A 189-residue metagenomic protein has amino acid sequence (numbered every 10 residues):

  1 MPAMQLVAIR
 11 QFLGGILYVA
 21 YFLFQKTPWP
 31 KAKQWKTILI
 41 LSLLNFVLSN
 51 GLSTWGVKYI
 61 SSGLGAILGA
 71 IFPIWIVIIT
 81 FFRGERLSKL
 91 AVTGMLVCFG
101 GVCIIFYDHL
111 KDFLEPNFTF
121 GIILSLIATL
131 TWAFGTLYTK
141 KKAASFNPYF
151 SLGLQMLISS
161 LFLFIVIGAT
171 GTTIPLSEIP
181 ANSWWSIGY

Functional and structural regions predicted by a protein language model:
A3, Y18, I76-F82, M95 (+1 more regions): Transmembrane alpha-helical segments that form core, pore/gating elements of small-molecule transporters/exporters
Q5-I16, N45, N50-K89, A128: Specific alpha-helical transmembrane segments that line the substrate/conduction pathway and gating interfaces
L13-K31, G100-E115, I158-S183: Membrane-interface helix-cap regions at the ends of transmembrane helices in multi-pass membrane proteins
Y18, L39, I71, L87-H109 (+2 more regions): Hydrophobic transmembrane alpha-helices of multi-pass small-molecule transport proteins
V19, N50-T54, I74-V77, F106 (+2 more regions): Residues that mark transmembrane-helix kinks and helix-interface sites in multi-pass secondary transporters
V19-G69, I104, W185: Specific transmembrane alpha-helical segments of multi-pass solute transporters/efflux pumps, especially DMT/EamA
K33-S42, L87-G100, G121-I122, F146-M156: Cytoplasmic-side transmembrane-helix entry/capping segments in multi-pass membrane proteins
I38-S42, T54, A66, M95 (+3 more regions): Residue-level signature of transmembrane alpha-helical cores of multipass secondary-active transporters and flippases
